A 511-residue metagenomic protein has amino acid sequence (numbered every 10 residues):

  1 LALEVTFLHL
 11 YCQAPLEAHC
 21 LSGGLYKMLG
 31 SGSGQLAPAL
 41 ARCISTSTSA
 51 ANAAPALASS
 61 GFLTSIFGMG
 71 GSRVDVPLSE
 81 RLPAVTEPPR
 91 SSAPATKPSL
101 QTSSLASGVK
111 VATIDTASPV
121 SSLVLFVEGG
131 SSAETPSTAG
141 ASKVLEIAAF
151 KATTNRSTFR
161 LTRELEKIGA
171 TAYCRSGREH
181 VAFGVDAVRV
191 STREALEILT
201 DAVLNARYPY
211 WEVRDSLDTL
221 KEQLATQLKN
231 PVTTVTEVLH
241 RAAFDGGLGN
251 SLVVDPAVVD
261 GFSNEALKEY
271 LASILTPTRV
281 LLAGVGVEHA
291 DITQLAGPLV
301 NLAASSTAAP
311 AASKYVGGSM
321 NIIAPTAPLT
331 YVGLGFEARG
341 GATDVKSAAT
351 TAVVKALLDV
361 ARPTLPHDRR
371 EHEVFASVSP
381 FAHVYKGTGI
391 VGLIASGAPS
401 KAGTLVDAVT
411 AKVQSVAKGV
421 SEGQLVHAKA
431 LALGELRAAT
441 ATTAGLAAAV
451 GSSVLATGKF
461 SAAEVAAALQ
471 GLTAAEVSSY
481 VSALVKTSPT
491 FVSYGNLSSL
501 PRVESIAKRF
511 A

Functional and structural regions predicted by a protein language model:
L1-E4: Low-complexity, disordered terminal segments
L29-A84, T154-Y315, V332-G333, A338 (+1 more regions): Charge-rich, well-structured scaffold segments of protease-associated domains
F67-S121: N- or domain-start disorder-to-order transition segments that initiate the globular core
V109-G129, R279, S305-H367, H383-Y385 (+1 more regions): His/Glu-based metal-binding/catalytic segments typifying zinc-dependent metallopeptidases
A112, V124-F126, L145-A148, Y173-R175 (+1 more regions): Short, conserved beta-strand segments within well-ordered enzyme catalytic domains that often line or immediately flank
D115-I168, Q223, L239, L334 (+2 more regions): Active/ligand-binding-proximal structured segments within catalytic/core domains that scaffold catalytic residues
